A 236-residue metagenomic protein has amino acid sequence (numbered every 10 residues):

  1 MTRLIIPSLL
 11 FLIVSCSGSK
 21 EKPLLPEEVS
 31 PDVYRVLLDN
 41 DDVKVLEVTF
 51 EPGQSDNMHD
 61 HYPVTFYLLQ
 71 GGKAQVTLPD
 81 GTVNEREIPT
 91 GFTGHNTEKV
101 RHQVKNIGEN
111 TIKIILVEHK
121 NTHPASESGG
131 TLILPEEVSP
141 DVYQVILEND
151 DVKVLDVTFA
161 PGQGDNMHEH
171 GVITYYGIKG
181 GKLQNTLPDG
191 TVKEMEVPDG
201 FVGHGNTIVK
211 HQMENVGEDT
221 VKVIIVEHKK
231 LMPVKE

Functional and structural regions predicted by a protein language model:
L12-S15: C-terminal motif of bacterial Sec signal peptides marking the signal peptidase cleavage site
S17-S19: Bacterial signal peptide processing site
S30-S55, F66, E136-G164, Y175 (+1 more regions): A short glycine-rich, His/Asp/Glu-containing loop-to-beta-strand
D39, D80-E98, D189-T207: Short acidic-glycine-tyrosine-enriched beta hairpin
G53-D56, T82, G94-K105, G162-D165 (+1 more regions): Histidine-centered metal-chelating micro-motifs
H61-P79, H170-D189: Glycine- and acidic-residue-biased ligand/ion/polar-headgroup-sensing regions
G71, K99-K120, T207-L231: Ligand-binding loop in jelly-roll beta-barrel domains
E118-P140: Surface-exposed beta-loop interaction hotspot
